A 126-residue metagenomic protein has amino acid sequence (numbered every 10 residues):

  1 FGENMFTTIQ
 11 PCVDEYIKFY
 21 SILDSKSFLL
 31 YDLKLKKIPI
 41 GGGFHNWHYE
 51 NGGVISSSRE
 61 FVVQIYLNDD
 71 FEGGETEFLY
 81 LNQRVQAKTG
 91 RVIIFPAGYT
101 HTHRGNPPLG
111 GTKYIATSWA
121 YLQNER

Functional and structural regions predicted by a protein language model:
F1-V92, T100-R126: Fe(II)/2-oxoglutarate oxygenase catalytic core
